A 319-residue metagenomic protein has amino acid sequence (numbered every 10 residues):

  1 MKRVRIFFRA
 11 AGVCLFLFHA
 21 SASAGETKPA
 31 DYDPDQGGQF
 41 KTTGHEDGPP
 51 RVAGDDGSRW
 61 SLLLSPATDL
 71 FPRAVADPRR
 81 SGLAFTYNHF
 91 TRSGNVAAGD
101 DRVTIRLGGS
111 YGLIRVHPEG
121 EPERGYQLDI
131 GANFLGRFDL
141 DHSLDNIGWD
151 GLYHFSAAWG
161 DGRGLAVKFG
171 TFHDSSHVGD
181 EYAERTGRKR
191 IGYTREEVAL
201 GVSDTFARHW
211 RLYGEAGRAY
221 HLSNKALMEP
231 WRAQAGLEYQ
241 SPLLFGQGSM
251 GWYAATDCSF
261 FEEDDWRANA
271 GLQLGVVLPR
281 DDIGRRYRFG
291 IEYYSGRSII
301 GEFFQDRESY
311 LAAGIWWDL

Functional and structural regions predicted by a protein language model:
P29-W159: Transmembrane beta-barrel domains of Gram-negative outer membranes and organellar outer membranes
D31-Y32, P49-V52, S58-A74, D265-L319: Predominantly the C-terminal beta-signal and adjacent terminal strand-loop region of outer-membrane beta-barrel
F71-D77, I114-L128, G164, T205-W210 (+2 more regions): Short loop/turn motifs that connect adjacent beta-strands in outer-membrane beta-barrel proteins
L83-H89, I130-F134, F169-H173, G214-R218 (+4 more regions): Transmembrane beta-barrel strands of outer-membrane/channel proteins
V96-R102, D141-D145, L222-P230, F260-A270 (+2 more regions): Solvent-exposed loop/turn segments connecting transmembrane beta-strands in outer-membrane beta-barrel proteins
L107-L113, F155-W159, L200-D204, R218 (+3 more regions): Residues on the lipid-exposed face of transmembrane beta-strands in outer-membrane beta-barrel proteins
E119-Y239, S295-R297, F304-R307: Outer-membrane pore/translocation modules
L227-G284: Intrinsically disordered, low-complexity segments enriched in Gly and acidic/Ser/Thr residues that form flexible
